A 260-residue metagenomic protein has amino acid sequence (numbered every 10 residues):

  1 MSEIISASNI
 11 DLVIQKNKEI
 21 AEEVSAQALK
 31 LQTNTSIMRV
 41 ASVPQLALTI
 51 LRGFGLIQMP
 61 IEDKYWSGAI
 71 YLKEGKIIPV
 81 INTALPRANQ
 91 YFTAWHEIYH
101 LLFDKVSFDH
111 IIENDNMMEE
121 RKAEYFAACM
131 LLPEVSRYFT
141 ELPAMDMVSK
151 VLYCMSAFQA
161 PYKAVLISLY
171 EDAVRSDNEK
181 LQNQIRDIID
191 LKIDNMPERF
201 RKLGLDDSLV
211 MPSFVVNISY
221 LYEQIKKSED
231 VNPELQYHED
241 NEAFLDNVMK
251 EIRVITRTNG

Functional and structural regions predicted by a protein language model:
M1-G260: Active-site hotspot residues in diverse enzymes, especially metal/ion-binding acidic/histidine motifs
